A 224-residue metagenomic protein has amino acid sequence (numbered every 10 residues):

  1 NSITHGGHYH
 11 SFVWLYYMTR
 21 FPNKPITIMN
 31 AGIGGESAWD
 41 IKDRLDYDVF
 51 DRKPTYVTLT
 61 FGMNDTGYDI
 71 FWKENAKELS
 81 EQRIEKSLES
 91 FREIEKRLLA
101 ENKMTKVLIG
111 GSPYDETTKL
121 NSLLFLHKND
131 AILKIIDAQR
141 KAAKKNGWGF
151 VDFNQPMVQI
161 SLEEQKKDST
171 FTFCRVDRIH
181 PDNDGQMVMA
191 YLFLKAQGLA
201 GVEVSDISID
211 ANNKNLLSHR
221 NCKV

Functional and structural regions predicted by a protein language model:
N1-G7, G34-S37: Catalytic nucleophile-elbow at a beta strand-turn-alpha helix junction centered on a G-D-S/GDSL motif, marking
S11-T27, E36-M187, Y191-D210, K223: Alpha-helical cap/lid subdomain in secreted, periplasmic, or secretory-pathway luminal O-acyl-processing enzymes
N30-G32: Conserved residues in the N-terminal Rossmann fold of short-chain dehydrogenase/reductase
K214-V224: Long, charged, low-complexity terminal extensions
